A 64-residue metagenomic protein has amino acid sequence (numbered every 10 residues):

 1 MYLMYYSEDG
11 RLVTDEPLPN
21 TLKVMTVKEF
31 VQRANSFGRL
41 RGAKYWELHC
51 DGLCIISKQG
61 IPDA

Functional and structural regions predicted by a protein language model:
M1-P17: Short aromatic-glycine-(Arg/Gly/Cys) micro-motifs in beta-strand/loop hairpins
E8-D9, F30, D51: Generic structural motif
L12-M25, L53: A short, exposed loop/beta-hairpin motif centered on an aromatic-Gly-Thr core
K23-F37: Charged, amphipathic alpha-helical segments
N35-A64: Short, mixed-charge low-complexity intrinsically disordered segments
